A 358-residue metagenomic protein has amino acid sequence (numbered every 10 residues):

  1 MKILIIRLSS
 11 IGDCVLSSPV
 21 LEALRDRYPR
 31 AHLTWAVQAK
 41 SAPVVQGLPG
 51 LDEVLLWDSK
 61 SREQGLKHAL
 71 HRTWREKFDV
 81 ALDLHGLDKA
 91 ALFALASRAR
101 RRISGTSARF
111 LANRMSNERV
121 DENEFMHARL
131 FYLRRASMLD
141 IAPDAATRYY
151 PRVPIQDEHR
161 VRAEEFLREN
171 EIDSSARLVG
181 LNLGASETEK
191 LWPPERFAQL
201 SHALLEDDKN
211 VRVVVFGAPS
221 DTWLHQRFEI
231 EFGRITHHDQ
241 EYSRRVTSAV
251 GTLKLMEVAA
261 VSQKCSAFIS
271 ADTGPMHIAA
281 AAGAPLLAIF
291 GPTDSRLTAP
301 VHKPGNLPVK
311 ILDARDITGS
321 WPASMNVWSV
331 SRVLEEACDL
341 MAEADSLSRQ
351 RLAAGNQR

Functional and structural regions predicted by a protein language model:
M1-R358: Catalytic machinery of carbohydrate-active enzymes, primarily nucleotide-sugar-dependent glycosyltransferases
